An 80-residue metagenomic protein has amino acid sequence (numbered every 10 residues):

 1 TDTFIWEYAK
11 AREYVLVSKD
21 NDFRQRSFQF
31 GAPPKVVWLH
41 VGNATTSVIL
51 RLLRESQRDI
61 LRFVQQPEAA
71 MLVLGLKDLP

Functional and structural regions predicted by a protein language model:
T3-W6, Q25-P80: Acidic, PIN/NYN-like endoribonuclease modules and their adjacent C-terminal/linker elements
A9-S27: Acidic, metal-binding active-site segment of PIN/NYN-like and related structure-specific nucleases
